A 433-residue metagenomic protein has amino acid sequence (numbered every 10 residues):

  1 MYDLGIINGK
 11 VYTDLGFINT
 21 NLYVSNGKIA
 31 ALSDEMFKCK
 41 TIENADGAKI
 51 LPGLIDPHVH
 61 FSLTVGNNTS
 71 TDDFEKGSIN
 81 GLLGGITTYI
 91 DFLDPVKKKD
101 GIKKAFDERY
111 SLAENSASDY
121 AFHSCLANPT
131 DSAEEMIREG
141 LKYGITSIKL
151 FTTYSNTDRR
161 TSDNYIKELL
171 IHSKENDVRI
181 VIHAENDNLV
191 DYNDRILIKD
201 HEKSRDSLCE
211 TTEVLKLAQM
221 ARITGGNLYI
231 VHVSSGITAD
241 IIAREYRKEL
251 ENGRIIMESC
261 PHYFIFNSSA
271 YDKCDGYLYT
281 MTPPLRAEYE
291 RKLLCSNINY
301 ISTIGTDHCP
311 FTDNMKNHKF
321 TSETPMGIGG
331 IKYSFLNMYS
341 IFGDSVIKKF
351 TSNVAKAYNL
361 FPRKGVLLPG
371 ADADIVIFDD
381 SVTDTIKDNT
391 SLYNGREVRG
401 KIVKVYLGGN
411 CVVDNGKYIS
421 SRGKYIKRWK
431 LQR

Functional and structural regions predicted by a protein language model:
M1-K38: N-terminal metal-binding scaffold of metallo-dependent hydrolase/deaminase domains
G9, F320, D372-R428: C-terminal cap of metal-dependent C-N hydrolases
G9, G27, G47, H58 (+14 more regions): Divalent metal-coordination and catalytic microenvironments
A45-E114: Metal-associated gating/positioning segment near the N- to mid-region
S70-S78, P129-G140: Short, acidic/polar
S111-L126: A glycine-rich helix N-cap at a beta->alpha junction
E134-I304: Histidine/acidic residue-rich metal-binding segments in metalloenzymes
D200-S204, L208-G225, N299-G305, C309-F378: His/Asp/Glu-enriched, well-ordered alpha-helical/loop segment that forms or immediately abuts the divalent-metal
